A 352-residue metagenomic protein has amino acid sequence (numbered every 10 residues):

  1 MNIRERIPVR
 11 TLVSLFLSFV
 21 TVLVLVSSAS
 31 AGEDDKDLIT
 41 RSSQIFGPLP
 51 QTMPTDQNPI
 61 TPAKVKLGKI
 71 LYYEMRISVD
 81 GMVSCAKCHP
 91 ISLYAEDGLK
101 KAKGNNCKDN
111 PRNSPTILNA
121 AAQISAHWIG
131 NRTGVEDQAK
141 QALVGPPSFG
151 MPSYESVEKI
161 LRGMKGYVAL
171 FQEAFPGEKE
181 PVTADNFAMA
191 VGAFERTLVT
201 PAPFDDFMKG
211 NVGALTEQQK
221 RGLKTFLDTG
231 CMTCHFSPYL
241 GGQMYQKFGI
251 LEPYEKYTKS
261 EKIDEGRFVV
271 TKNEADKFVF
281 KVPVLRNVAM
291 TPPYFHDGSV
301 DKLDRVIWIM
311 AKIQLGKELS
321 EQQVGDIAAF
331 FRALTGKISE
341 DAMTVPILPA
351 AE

Functional and structural regions predicted by a protein language model:
P8, L12, A29-E352: Periplasmic c-type cytochrome electron-transfer domains
S14-V24: Bacterial N-terminal signal peptides
